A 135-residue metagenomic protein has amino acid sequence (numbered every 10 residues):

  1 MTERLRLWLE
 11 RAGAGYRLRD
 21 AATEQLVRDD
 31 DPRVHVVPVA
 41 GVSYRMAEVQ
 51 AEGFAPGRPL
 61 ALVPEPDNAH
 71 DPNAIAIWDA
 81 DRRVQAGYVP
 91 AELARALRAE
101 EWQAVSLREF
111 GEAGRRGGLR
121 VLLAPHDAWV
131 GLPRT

Functional and structural regions predicted by a protein language model:
M1-T135: Conserved active-site motif detector
